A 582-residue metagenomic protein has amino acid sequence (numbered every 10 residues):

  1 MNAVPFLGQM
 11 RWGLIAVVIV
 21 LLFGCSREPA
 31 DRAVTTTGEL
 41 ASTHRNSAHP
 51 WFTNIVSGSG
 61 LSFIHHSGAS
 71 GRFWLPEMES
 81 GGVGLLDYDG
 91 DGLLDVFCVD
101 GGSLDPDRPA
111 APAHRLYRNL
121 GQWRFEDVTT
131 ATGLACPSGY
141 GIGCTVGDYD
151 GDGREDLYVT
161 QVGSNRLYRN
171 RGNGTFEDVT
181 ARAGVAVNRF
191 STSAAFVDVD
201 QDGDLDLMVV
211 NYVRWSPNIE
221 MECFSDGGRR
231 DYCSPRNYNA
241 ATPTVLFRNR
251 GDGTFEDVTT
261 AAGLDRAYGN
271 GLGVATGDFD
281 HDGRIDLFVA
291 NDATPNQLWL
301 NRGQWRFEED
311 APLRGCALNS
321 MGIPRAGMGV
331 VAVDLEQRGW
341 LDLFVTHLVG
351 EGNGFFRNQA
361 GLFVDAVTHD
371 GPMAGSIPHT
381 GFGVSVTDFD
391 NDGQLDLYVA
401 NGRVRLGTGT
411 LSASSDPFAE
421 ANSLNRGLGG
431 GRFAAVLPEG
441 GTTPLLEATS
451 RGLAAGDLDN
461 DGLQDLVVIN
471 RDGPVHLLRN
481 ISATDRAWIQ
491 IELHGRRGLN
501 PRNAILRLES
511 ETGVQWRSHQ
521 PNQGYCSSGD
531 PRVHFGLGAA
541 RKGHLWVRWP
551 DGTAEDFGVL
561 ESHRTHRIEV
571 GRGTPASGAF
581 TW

Functional and structural regions predicted by a protein language model:
L22-G24: C-terminal motif of bacterial Sec signal peptides marking the signal peptidase cleavage site
S26, G38, W51, S59 (+6 more regions): Gly/Ser/Thr/Pro-enriched helix-cap/hinge segments flanking short amphipathic alpha-helices
F52, L93-D100, D152-Q161, L207-N211 (+7 more regions): Hydrophobic beta-strand segments that make up the repeating blades of beta-propeller and related beta-repeat
F52-N54, R124-L134, T175-V185, G253-D265 (+3 more regions): Blade-edge beta-strand/turn elements of extracellular beta-propeller and related beta-sheet repeat scaffolds
L61-G82, A110, T132-T145, G184-A195 (+9 more regions): Repeat-based blade/solenoid architectures
S80-G90, R118, Y140-E155, L167-R169 (+9 more regions): Beta-propeller blade termini
V99-A111, N211-N239, A400-P417: Short, conserved, GDST-rich strand-edge loop motifs in beta-rich repeat architectures
H114-N119, T242-N249, L300, R357 (+1 more regions): Beta-propeller blade signature
